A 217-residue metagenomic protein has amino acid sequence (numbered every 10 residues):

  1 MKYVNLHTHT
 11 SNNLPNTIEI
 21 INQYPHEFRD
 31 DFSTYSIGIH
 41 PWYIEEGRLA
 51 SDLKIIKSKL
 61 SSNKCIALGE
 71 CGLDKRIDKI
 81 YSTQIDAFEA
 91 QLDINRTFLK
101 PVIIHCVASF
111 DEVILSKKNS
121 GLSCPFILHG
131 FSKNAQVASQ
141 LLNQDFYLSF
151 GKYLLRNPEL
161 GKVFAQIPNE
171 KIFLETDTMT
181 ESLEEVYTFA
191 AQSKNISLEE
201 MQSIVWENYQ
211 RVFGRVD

Functional and structural regions predicted by a protein language model:
M1-D217: Mid-domain alpha/beta scaffold segments of enzyme catalytic cores
